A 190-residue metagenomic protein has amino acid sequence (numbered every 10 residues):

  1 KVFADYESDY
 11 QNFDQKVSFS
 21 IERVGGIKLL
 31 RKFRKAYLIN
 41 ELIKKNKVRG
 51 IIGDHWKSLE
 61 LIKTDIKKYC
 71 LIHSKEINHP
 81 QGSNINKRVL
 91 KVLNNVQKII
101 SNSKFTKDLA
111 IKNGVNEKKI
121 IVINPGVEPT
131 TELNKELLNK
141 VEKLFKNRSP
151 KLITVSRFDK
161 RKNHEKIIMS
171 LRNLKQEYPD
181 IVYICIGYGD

Functional and structural regions predicted by a protein language model:
K1-L30: N-terminal strand-loop element at the rim of the active site of nucleotide-sugar-dependent glycosyltransferases
A4-S8, V155, V182-D190: Glycosyltransferase donor-sugar binding loop
Y6, F105, G126: Carbohydrate-associated surface elements
L30, S58-E60, K68-N84, N95-K98: A short, histidine- and acid-enriched strand-loop-helix "catalytic/donor-clamping" loop that lines the nucleotide-sugar
I52-S58: Short His-centered aromatic/hydrophobic patch
P80-Q81, I111, G126-K143: Acidic anion/phosphate-binding donor-loop and adjacent secondary structure in glycosyltransferase catalytic cores
N134-K151, K175-E177: Nucleotide-sugar donor-binding and catalytic loop/hinge architecture of NDP-sugar-dependent glycosyltransferases
L144-K162, I168-L171, I184: Conserved donor-binding/catalytic core segment of Leloir-type glycosyltransferases
